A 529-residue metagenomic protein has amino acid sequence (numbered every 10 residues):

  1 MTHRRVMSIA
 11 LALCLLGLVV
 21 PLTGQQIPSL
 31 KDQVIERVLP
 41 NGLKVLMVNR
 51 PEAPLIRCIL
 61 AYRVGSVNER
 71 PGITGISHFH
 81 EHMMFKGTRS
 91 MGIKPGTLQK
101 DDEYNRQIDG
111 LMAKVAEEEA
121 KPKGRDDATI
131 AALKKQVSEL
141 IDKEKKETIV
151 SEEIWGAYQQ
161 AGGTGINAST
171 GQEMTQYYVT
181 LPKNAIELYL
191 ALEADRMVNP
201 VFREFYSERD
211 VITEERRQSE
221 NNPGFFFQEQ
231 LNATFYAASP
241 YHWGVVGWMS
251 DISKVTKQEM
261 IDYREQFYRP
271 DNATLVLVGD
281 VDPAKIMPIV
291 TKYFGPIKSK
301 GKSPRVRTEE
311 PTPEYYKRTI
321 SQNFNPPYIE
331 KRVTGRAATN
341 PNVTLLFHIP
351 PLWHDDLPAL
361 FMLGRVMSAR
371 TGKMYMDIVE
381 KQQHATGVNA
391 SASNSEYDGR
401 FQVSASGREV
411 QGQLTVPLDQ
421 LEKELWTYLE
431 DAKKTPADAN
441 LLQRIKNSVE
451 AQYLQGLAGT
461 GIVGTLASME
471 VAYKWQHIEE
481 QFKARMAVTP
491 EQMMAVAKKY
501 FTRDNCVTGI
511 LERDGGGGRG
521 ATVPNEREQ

Functional and structural regions predicted by a protein language model:
I9-P21: Bacterial N-terminal signal peptides
Q25-I27, Q176-Y178, T274-G279, A390 (+4 more regions): C-terminal regions of mature proteins
I59-T175, W243, S368-H384, Y397: M16/MPP (pitrilysin/insulinase) zinc-metallopeptidase core fold and M16-derived inactive scaffolds
M83, G87, D127-T170, I186-Y189 (+8 more regions): Scaffold signal of the M16-like zinc-metallopeptidase fold and its non-catalytic homologs
G87-S90, K123, K146, V179-E208 (+4 more regions): M16/insulysin-pitrilysin zinc metalloprotease superfamily fold
Q160, Q230, T344-H348, M367-G407 (+1 more regions): A structural supersecondary motif
R196, P200-E204, T213, R217-N221 (+4 more regions): An aromatic/glycine/proline-enriched structural segment found at the starts of mature extracellular/organellar domains
V211-Q230, T319-N340, K373, D377-T386 (+2 more regions): Short acidic/His-enriched helical or mixed secondary-structure segments at domain edges of catalytic enzymes and some
